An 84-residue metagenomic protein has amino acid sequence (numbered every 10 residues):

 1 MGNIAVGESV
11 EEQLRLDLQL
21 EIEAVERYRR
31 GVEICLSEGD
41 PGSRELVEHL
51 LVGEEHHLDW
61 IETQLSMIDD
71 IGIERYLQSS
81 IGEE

Functional and structural regions predicted by a protein language model:
M1-E84: Iron-associated oxidoreductase/ferritin-like identity signal
